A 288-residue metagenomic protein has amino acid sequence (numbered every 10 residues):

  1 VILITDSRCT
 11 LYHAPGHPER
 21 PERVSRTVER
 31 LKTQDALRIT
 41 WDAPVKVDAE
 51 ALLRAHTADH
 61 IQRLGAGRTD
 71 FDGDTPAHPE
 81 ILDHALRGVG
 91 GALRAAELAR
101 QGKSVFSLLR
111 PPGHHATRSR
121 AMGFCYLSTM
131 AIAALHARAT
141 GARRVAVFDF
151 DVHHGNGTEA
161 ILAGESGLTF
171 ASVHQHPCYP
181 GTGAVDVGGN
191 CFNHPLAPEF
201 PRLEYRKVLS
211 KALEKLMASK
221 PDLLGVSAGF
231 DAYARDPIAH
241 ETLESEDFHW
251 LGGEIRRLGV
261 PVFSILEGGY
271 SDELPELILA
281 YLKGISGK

Functional and structural regions predicted by a protein language model:
V1-K288: HDAC/HDAC-like amidohydrolase catalytic core signature
